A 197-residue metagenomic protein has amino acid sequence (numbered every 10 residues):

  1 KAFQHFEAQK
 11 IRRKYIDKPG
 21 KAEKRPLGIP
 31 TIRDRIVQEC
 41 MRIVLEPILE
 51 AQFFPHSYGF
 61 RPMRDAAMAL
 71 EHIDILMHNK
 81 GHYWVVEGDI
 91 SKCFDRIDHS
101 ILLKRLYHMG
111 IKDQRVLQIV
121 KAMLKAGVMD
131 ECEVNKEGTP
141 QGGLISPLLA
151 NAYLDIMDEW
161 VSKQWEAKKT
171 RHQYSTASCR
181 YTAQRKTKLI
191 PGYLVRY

Functional and structural regions predicted by a protein language model:
Q4, A8-K10, K14-Y15, Q52-H56 (+2 more regions): Conserved polymerase palm-domain catalytic core
K18: Active-site beta-strand termini and strand-to-loop segments that position acidic
R25-L27, T31: Conserved phosphate-binding loops in nucleotide/dinucleotide-binding enzymes
R33-C40, D74, W84: Duplex nucleic acid-engaging cores and interfaces of nucleic-acid transaction enzymes
I36-L45, L149-A150: Active/ligand-binding-proximal structured segments within catalytic/core domains that scaffold catalytic residues
V44, I48-L49, V161: Hydrophobic recognition helices of helix-based DNA-binding modules
